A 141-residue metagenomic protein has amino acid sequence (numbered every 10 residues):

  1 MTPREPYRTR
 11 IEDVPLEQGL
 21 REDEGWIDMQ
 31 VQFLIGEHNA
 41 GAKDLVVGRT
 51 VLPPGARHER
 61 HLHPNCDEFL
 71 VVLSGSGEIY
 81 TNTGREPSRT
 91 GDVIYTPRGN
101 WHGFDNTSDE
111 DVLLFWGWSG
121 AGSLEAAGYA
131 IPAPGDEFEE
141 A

Functional and structural regions predicted by a protein language model:
M1-D44, E59, Y129-A141: A short, N-terminal "cap"/entry segment at the start of jelly-roll beta-barrel domains of the cupin/DSBH fold
V31-F33, V47-V51, F69, R85 (+1 more regions): Conserved hydrophobic/aromatic beta-strand scaffold that supports enzyme active sites
G36, S74, S119: Cofactor-binding loop segments of dinucleotide-utilizing enzymes, especially the Rossmann-like FAD- and NAD(P)+-binding
N39-A40, N65, D109-E110: Short strand-connecting beta-turns/loops that link adjacent beta-strands
L45-V47, R57, S76, L113: Intrinsic-disorder/low-complexity, polar/charged segments enriched in Ser/Thr/Lys/Arg/Asp/Glu/Gln
R57, H63-T90, N100: A short beta-strand-loop-beta hairpin characteristic of the jelly-roll/cupin
E78, R85, R89-T90, R98-L124: Ligand-binding loop in jelly-roll beta-barrel domains
